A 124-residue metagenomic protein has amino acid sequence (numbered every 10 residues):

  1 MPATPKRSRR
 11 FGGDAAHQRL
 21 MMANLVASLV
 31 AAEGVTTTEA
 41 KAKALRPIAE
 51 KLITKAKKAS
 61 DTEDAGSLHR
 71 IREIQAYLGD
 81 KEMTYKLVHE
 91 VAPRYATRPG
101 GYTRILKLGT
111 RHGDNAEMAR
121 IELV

Functional and structural regions predicted by a protein language model:
M1-G13, L20, N24-V124: Structured, basic alpha/beta domains of bacterial-type, RNA-associated proteins
